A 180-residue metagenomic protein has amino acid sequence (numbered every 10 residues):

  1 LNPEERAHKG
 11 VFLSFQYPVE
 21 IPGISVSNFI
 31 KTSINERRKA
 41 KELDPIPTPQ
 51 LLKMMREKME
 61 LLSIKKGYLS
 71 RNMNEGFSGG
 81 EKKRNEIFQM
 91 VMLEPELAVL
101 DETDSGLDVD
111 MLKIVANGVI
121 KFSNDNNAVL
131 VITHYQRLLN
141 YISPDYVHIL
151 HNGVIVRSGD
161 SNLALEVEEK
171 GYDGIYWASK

Functional and structural regions predicted by a protein language model:
L1-F12, F122, V167: ABC ATPase NBD coupling module
Q16-E96: ABC-family P-loop ATPase nucleotide-binding domains
E96-E102: Walker B motif beta-strand of ABC-family P-loop ATPases
E102-T103, D110: Walker B catalytic motif
L112-D125: Helical segment within the ABC ATPase nucleotide-binding domain
N126-H134: Conserved H-loop
Y135-I142: Conserved H-loop
Y146, L150, V154-W177: Conserved beta-strand-loop-alpha-helix hinge in the C-terminal portion of ABC ATPase nucleotide-binding domains
